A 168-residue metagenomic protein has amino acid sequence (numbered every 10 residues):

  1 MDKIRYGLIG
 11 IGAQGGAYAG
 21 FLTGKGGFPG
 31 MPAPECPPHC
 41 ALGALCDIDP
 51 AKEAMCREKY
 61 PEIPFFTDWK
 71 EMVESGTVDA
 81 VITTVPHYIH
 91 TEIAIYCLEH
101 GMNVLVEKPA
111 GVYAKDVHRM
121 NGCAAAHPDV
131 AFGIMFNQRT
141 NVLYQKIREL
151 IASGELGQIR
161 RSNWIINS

Functional and structural regions predicted by a protein language model:
M1-Y60: N-terminal Rossmann-like dinucleotide-binding module
G12, Y18, Y60-C123: Beta-loop-alpha module in the N-terminal Rossmann-like domain of NAD(P)-dependent dehydrogenases, especially those
H39-A41, T77, E155-Q158: Short loop/turn motifs at secondary-structure junctions
A44, A80, R161: Short, Asp-centered acidic motifs that coordinate Mg2+ and/or phosphate in catalytic or ligand-binding sites
E53, H90-T91, L143-Y144: Short, well-ordered alpha-helical microsegments
G111-S168: A contiguous active-site-proximal alpha/beta segment in oxidoreductase catalytic domains
